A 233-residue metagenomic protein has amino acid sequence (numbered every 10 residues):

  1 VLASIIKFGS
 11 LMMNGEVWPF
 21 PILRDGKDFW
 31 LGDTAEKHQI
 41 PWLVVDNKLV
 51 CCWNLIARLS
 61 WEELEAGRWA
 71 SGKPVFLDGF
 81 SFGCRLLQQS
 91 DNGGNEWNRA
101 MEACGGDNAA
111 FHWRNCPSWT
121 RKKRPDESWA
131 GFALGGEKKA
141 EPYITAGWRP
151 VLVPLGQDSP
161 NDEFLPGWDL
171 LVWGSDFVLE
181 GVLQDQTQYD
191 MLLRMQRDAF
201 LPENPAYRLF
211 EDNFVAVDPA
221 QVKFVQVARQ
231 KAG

Functional and structural regions predicted by a protein language model:
V1-V45: Short N-terminal edge-element motif at the start of the domain
V1-W18, L55-A57, A66-P166: C-terminal, surface-exposed recognition/capping segments
G15, G26-K27, N47, S71 (+6 more regions): Intrinsic-disorder/low-complexity loop/linker signature
D33-E36, P142-I144, S175: A short catalytic or substrate-binding loop motif that flags glycine-/basic-rich loops and adjacent residues that bind
H38-K48, C52-W53, K138-E141: Short acidic-hydrophobic catalytic motif
D46-K48, A146-W148, P166-W168, Y189-D190: Short, surface-exposed beta-edge/turn micro-motifs
W53-W61, G181: Compact beta-rich and alpha/beta scaffold cores in large eukaryotic transport/transcription complexes and associated
P160-G233: Conserved RNA-binding domains used in RNP assembly and mRNA/RNA metabolism
